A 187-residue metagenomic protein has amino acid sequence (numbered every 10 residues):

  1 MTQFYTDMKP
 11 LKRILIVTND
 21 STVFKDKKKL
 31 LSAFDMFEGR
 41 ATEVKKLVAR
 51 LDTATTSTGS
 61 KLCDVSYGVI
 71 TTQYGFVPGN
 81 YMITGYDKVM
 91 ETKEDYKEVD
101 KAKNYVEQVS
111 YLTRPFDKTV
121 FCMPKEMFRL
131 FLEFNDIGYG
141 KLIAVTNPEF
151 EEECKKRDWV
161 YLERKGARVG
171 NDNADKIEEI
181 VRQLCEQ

Functional and structural regions predicted by a protein language model:
M1-Q187: Peripheral peptide segments
